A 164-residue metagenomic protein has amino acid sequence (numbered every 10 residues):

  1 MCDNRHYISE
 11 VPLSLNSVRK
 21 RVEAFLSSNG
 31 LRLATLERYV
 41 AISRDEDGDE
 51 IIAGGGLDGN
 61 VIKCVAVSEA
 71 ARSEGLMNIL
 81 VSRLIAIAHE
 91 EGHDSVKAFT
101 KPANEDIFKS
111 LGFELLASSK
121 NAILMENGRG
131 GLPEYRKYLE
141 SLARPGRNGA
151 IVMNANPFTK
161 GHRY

Functional and structural regions predicted by a protein language model:
M1-L33: Short amphipathic alpha-helix that is part of the acyltransferase structural core
I42, D49-A66: Conserved beta-strand in the GNAT
V65-S73: A short, internal acetyl-CoA/4′-phosphopantetheine-binding micro-motif in the GNAT/acyltransferase core
S73-A86, S110, G161-Y164: Conserved acetyl-CoA-binding loop-helix of GNAT-fold acetyltransferases
A86-K101: Conserved GNAT acetyl-CoA-binding A-motif
K97-D106, E126: Conserved beta-strand-loop-alpha-helix junction that forms the acyl-donor binding cleft
A122-A143: C-terminal "cap" of GNAT-fold acetyltransferases
A143-Y164: N-terminal catalytic cores of NTP/NDP-binding nucleotidyl/phosphoryl-transfer enzymes
